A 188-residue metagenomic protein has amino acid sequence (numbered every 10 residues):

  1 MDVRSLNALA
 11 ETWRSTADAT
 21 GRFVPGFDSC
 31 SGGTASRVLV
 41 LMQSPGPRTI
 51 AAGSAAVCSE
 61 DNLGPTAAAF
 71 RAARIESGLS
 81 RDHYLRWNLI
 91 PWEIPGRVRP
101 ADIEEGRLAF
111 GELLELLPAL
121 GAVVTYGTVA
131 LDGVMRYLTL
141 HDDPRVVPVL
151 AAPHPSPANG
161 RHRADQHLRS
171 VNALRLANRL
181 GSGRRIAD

Functional and structural regions predicted by a protein language model:
M1-P153, P157-G160: A polyanion-binding, active-site-adjacent surface
A101-E104, H162-N172: Short, surface-exposed amphipathic charged segments that create phosphate/polyanion-binding patches used for binding
Q166-R184: A polyampholytic, Gly/Pro-enriched intrinsically disordered region
